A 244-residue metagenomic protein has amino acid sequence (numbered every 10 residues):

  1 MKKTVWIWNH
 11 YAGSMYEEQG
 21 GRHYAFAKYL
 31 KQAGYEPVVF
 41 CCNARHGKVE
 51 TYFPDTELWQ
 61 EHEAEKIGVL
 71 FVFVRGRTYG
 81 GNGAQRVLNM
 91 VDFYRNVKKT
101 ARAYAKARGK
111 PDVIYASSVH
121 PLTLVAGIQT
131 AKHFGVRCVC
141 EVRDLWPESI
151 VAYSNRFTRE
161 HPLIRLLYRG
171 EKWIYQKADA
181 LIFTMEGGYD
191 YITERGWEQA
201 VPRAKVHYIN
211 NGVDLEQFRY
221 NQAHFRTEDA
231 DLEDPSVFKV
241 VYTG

Functional and structural regions predicted by a protein language model:
K2-H23, C41-N43: Nucleotide-activated donor-dependent transferases that construct or modify glycoconjugates
H10, S14, T78-V87, R108-G109 (+3 more regions): Acceptor-binding helix/loop patch of EC 2.4 sugar-transfer enzymes, predominantly nucleotide-sugar-dependent
V39-R108: A conserved catalytic-core segment of Leloir-type glycosyltransferases
L70-F73, A101-T123, H133-V139: Short N-terminal targeting/anchoring amphipathic segment
L122-V125, Q129-F134, H161-T184: Membrane-proximal helix-turn-helix segments that form the acceptor-binding/catalytic region of lipid-linked
G187, I209-G212: Carbohydrate-associated surface elements
T193, G212-D229: Acidic anion/phosphate-binding donor-loop and adjacent secondary structure in glycosyltransferase catalytic cores
D231-G244: Conserved donor-binding/catalytic core segment of Leloir-type glycosyltransferases
